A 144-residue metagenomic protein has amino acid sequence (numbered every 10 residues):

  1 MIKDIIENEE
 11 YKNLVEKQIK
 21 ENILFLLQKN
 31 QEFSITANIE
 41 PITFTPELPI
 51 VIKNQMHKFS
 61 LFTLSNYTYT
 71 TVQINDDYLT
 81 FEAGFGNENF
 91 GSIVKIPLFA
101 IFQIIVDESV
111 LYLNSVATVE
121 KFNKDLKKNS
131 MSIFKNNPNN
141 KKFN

Functional and structural regions predicted by a protein language model:
M1-E10: Extended alpha-helical interaction segments
E10-K95, F102: N-terminal recruitment modules of adaptor/scaffold proteins
P46-I50, F122-N129: Short amphipathic alpha-helical patches
L61, E120-K121: Proteins with a high burden of low-complexity, intrinsically disordered sequence enriched in S/T/G/P/A and R, requiring
V106-E120: Short acidic, Gly/Pro-enriched loop/turn segments at secondary-structure junctions
D125-N144: Intrinsically disordered, low-complexity terminal/linker regions enriched in Pro/Ser/Gly and acidic residues
